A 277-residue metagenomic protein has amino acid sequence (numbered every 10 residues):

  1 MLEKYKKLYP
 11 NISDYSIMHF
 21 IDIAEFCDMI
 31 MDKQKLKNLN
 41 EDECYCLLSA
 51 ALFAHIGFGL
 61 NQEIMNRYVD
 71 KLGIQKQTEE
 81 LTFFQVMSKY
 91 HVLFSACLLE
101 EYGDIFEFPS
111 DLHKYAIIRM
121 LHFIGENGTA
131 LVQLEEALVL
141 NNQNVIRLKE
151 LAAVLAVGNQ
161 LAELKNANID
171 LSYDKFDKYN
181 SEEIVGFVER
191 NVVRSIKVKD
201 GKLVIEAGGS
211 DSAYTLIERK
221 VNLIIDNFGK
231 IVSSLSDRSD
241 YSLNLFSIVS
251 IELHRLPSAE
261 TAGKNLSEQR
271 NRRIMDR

Functional and structural regions predicted by a protein language model:
M1-T78, S258-R277: Acidic/His-rich, divalent-metal-binding segments that scaffold phosphate/diphosphate chemistry
Y5-I12, E80-L81, L203-D211: Glycine- and acidic
Y5-I12, G128, L161-N168, I231 (+1 more regions): Short secondary-structure junctions and interdomain/linker hinges
Y15, M87, L216: Catalytic cores of large soluble enzymes that bind and process phosphate-bearing ligands
M18, D22, A153, L223 (+1 more regions): Charged, amphipathic alpha-helical oligomerization/scaffolding segments
D28, D32-K35, E100, D104 (+2 more regions): A general structural signal for alpha-helical elements within enzymatic catalytic domains
K35-G201: Divalent metal-dependent catalytic cores for phosphoryl transfer on phosphate-bearing substrates
K175-R277: C-terminal effector/catalytic modules and regulatory tails appended to multi-domain proteins
